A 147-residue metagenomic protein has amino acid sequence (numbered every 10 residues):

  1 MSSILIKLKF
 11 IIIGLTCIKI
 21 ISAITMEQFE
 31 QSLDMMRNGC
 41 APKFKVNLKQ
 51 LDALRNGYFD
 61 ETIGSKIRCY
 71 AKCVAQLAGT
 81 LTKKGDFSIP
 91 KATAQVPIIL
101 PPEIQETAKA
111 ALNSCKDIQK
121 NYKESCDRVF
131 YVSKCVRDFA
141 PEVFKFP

Functional and structural regions predicted by a protein language model:
M1-I13: Classical eukaryotic N-terminal signal peptides for Sec-dependent ER targeting/secretion, especially the positively
T16-P147: Mature extracellular/luminal domains of secreted and GPI-anchored eukaryotic proteins, especially small
